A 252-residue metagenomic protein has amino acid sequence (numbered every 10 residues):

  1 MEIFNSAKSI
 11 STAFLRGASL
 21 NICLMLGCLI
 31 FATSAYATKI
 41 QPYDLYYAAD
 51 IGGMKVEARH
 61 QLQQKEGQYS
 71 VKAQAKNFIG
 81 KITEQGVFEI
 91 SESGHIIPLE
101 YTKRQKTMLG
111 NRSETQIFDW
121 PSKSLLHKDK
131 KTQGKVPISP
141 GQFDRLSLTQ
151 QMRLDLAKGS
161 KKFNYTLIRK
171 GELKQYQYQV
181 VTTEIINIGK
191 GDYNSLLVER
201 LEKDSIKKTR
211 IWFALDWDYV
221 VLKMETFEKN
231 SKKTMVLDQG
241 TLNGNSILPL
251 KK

Functional and structural regions predicted by a protein language model:
M1-R16: N-terminal secretory signal peptides that target proteins for export/translocation
S6-S9, I22, K252: N-terminal cationic leader/targeting segments used for protein routing and processing
L24-M25, A35: Cleavable N-terminal signal peptides
T38-W120, K158-K252: Acidic, serine/threonine-rich low-complexity disordered tracts
R112-D155: Hydrophobic, well-structured mid-protein blocks that either form specific transmembrane helices
